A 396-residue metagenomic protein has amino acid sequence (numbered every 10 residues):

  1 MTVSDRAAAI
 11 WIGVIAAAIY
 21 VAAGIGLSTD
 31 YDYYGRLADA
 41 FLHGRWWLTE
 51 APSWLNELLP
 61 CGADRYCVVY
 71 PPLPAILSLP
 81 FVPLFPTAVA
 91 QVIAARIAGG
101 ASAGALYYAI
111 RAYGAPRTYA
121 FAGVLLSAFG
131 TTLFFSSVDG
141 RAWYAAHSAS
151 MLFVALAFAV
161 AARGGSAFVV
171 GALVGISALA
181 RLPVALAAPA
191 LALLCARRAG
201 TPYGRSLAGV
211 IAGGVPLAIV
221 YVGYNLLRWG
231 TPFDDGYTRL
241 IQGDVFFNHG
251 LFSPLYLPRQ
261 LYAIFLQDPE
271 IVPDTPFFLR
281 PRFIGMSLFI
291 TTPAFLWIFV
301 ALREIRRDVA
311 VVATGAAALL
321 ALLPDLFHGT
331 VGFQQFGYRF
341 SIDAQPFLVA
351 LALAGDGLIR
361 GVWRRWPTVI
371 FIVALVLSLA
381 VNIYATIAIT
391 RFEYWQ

Functional and structural regions predicted by a protein language model:
M1-Q396: Membrane-proximal envelope and lipid/glycan-remodeling enzymes
